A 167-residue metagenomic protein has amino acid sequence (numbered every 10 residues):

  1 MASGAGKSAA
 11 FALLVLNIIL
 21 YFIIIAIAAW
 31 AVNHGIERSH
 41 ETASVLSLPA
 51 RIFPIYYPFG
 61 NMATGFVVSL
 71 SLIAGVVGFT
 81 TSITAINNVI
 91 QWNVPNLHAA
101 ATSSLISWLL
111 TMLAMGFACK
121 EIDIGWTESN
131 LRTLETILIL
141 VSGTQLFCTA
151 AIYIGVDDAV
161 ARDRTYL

Functional and structural regions predicted by a protein language model:
M1-L14, I23, I36-I55, W126-L167: Intrinsically disordered terminal tails
S3, K7-I24, A28, G60-A118 (+1 more regions): Signature of small four-pass
A101-S104, G125, S129: Short amphipathic alpha-helical interaction segments
C119-D123: Juxtamembrane "helix-exit" motif on the non-cytosolic side of transmembrane helices
